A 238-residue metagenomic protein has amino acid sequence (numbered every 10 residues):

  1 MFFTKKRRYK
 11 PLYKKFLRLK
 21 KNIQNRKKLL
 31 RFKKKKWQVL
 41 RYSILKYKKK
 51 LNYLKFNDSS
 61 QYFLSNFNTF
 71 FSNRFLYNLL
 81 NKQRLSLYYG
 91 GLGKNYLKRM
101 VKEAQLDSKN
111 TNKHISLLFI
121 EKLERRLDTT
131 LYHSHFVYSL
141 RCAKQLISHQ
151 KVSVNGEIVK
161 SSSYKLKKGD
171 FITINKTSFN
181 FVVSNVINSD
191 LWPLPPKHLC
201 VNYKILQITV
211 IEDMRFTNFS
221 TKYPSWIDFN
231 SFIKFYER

Functional and structural regions predicted by a protein language model:
M1-S134, K160-R238: Ferredoxin-like alpha/beta domains used as RNA- or RNAP-binding modules
V137-L140, L146-I147, V152, L166: Short, well-ordered loop/turn sites that connect or cap secondary structure elements
K144-Q145, V210: His/acidic/aromatic-lined binding-pocket segments of jelly-roll/cupin-type domains and related regulatory beta-sandwich
V154-G156: Short strand-turn-strand beta-turns centered on an Asx-Gly dipeptide
